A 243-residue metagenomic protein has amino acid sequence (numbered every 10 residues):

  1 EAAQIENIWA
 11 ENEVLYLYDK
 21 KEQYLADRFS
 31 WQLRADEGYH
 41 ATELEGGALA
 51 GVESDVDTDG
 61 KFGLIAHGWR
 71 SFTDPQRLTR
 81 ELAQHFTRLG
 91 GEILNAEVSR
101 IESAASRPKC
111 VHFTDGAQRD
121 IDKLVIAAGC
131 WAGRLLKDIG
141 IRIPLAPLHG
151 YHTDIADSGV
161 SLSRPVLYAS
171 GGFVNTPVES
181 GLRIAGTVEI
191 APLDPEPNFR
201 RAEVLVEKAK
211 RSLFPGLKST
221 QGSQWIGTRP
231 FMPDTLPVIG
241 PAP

Functional and structural regions predicted by a protein language model:
E1, I8, R100-S103, R107-P108 (+1 more regions): Active-site substrate-recognition segment that forms the wall of the catalytic cavity or substrate channel
E1-L78: Rossmann-like flavin
H40-T42, E92, C110, R142 (+1 more regions): Conserved beta-strand segments of alpha/beta enzyme cores
E43-E53, S71, E92-K109: A conserved short coil-to-beta-strand element within the FAD-binding core of flavoproteins
H67-A83, C130-W131, R201-K208: Mid-domain beta-loop-alpha active-site segment that forms a flexible, acidic cofactor/metal-binding surface
F86: Hydrophobic pocket-lining residues that define ligand/cofactor binding sites across diverse proteins
G90-G91, L182: Short, conserved active-site loop motifs that form the nucleotide-linked donor/cofactor pocket
